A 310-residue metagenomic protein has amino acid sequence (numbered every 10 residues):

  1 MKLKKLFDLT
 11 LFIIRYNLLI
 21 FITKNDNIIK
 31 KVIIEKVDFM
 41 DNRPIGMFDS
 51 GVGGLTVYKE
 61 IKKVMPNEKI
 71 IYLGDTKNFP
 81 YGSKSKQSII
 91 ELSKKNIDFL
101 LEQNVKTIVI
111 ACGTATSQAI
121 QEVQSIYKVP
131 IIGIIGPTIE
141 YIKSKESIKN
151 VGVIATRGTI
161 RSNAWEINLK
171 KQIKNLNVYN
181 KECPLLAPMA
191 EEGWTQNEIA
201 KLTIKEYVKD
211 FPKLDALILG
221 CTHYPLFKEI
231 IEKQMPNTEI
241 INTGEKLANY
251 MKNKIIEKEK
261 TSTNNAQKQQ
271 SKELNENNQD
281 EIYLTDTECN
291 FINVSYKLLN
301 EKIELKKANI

Functional and structural regions predicted by a protein language model:
T10-L11, K30: A periodicity- and composition-biased signal for non-globular, repetitive helical segments
L19-F39: Short, Lys/Arg-enriched N-terminal segments with co-localized hydrophobic residues within the first ~10-30 amino acids
V37-I310: Non-catalytic structural scaffold of enzyme domains
